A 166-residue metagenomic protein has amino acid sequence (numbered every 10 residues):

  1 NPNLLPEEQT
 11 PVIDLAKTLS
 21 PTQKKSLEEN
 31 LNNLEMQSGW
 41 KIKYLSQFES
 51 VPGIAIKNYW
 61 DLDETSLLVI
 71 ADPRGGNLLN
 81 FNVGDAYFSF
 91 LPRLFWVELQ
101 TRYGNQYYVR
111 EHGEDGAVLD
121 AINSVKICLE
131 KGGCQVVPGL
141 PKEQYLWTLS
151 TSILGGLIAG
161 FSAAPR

Functional and structural regions predicted by a protein language model:
N1-L149: Folded, non-transmembrane soluble domains that reside on the lumenal/extracytoplasmic side of membranes
P138-R166: C-terminal single-pass membrane-anchor helix
